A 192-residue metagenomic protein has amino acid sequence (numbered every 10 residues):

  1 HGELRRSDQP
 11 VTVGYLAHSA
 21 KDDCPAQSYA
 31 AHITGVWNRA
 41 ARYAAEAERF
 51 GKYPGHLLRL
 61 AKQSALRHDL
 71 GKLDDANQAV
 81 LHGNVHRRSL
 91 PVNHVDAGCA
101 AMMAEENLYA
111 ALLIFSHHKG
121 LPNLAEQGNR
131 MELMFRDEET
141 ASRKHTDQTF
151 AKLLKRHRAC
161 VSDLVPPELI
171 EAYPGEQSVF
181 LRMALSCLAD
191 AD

Functional and structural regions predicted by a protein language model:
G2-D23, Y29-D192: Accessory nucleic-acid engagement/destabilization modules that flank
